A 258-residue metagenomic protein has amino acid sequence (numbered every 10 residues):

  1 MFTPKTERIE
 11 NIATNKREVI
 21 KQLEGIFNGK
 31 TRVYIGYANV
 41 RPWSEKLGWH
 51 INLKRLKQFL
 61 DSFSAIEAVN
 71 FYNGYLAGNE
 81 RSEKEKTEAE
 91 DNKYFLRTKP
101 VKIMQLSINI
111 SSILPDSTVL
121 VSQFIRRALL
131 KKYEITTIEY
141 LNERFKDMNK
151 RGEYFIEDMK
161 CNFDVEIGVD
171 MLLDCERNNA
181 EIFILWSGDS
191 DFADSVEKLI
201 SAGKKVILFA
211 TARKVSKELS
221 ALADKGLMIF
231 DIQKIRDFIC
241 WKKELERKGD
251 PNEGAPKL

Functional and structural regions predicted by a protein language model:
M1-F2, C240: Short, aromatic- and cysteine-enriched interfacial helices/patches that mediate contacts at lipid membranes
F2-Y140, G152-I156, S201, K205-K214: Domain-level signal for Mg2+-assisted phosphodiester chemistry and nucleotide/NA-binding surfaces in nucleic-acid
T98, I103-L258: Nuclease catalytic cores that cleave nucleic-acid phosphodiester bonds, predominantly acidic two-metal-ion
